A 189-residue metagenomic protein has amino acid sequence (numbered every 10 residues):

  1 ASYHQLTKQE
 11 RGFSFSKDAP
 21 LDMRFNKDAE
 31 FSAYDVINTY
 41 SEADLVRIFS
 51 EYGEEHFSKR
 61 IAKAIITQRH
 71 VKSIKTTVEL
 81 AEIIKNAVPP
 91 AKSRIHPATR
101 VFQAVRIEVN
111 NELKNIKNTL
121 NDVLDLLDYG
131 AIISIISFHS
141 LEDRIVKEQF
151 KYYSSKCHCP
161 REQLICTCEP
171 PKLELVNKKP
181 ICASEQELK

Functional and structural regions predicted by a protein language model:
A1-K189: S-adenosyl-L-methionine-dependent methyltransferase catalytic core, i.e., the SAM/SAH-binding region
